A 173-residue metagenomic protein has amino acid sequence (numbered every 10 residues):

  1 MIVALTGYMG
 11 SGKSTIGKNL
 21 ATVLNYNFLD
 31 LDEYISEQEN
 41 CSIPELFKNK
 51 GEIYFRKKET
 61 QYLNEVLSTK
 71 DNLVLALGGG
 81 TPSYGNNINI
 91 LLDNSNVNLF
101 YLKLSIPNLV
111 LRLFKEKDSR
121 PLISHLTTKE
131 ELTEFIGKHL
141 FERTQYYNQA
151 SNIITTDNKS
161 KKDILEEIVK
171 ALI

Functional and structural regions predicted by a protein language model:
L5: Hydrophobic anchor at the beta1->P-loop junction of P-loop NTPases
Y8: P-loop (Walker A) phosphate-binding loop of NTP-binding proteins
S11: ATP-binding Walker
S14: Walker A/P-loop
V23, N98, F141-I173: NTP-dependent small-molecule kinase module
E33-L92, P107, S119-P121: ATP-dependent small-molecule kinase phosphotransfer cores that center on conserved nucleotide phosphate-binding segments
S95-E142: A glycine- and Lys/Arg-enriched "phosphate-lid" helix/loop adjacent to the NTP-binding pocket of small-molecule kinases
